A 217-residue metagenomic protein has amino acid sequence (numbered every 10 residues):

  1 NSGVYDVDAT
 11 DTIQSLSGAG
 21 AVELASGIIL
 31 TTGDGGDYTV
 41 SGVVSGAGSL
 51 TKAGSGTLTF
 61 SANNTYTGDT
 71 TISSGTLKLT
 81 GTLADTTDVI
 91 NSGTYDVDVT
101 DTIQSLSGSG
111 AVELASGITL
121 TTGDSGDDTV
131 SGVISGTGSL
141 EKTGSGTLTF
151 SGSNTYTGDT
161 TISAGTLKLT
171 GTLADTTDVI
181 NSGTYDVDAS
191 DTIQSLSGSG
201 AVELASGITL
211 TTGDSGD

Functional and structural regions predicted by a protein language model:
N1-E23, Y38-S41, S45-G46, T59-A111 (+3 more regions): Surface-exposed loop/turn positions within long extracellular repeat scaffolds, especially the passenger domains
Y5, T12-S15, I28-G33, Q104-S105 (+3 more regions): Extracellular beta-helix/beta-solenoid repeat scaffolds
D6, S17, A25-I28, A115-I118 (+3 more regions): Extracellular, modular beta-sheet/disulfide-rich ectodomains of secreted and cell-surface proteins
G33-D37, G123-D127, D214-D217: Secondary-structure transition/turn motif
S49, S139: Short hydrophobic/aromatic beta-strand element in the GNAT-like acyltransferase core that lines or flanks the acyl-donor
